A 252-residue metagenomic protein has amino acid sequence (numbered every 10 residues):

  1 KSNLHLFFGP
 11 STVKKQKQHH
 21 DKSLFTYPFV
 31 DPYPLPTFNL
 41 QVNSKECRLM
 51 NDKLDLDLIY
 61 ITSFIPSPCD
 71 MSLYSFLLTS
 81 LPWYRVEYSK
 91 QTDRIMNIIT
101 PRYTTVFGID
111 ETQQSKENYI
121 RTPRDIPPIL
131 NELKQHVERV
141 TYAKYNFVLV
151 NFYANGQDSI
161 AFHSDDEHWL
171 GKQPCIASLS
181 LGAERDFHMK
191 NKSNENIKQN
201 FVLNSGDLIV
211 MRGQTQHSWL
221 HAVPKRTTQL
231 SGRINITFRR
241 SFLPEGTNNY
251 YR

Functional and structural regions predicted by a protein language model:
K1-R252: Non-heme Fe(II) oxygenase metal-center motifs and adjacent flexible, charged/small-residue loops
